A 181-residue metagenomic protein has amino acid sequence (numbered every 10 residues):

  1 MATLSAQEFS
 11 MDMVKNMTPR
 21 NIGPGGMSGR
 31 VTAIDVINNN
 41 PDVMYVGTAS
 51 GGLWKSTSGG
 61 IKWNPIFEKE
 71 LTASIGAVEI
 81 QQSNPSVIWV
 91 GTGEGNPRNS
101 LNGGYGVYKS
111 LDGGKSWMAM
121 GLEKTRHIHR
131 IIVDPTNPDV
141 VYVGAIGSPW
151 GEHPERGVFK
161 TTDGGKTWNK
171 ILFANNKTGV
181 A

Functional and structural regions predicted by a protein language model:
A2-A6: Sec/Tat signal peptide C-region and signal peptidase I cleavage site
Q7-A181: Beta-propeller blade termini and top-face loops
